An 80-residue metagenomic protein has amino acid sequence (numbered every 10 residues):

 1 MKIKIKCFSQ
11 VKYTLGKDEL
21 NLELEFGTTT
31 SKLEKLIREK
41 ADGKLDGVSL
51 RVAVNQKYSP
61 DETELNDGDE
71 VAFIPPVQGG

Functional and structural regions predicted by a protein language model:
M1-G79: Ubiquitin-like/PB1-type beta-grasp interaction modules and other compact soluble beta-rich domains
